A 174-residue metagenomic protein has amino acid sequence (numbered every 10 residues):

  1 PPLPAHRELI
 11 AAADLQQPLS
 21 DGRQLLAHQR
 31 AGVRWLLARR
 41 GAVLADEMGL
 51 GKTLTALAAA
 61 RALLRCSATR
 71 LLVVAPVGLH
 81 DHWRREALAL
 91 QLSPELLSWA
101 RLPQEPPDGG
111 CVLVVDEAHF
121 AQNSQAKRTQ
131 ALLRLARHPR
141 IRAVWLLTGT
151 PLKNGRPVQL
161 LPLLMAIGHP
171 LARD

Functional and structural regions predicted by a protein language model:
P1-A42, A89-S93, A100, C111-V112: Charged, low-complexity
R39-A59: Walker A/P-loop
R39-L44, T69, R142-A143: Pre-Walker A (Motif I) flank of P-loop NTPase domains
G51, F120-S124, K153-G155: Catalytic P-loop NTPase motifs of RecA-like helicase/translocase cores
T53-A58, S67-L88, L152-Q159: Conserved Walker A/P-loop ATP-binding site and its immediately adjacent core in helicase/helicase-like ATPase domains
R65, G78-L96, I167-L171: Conserved helix-turn-beta segment of the N-terminal RecA-like "Helicase ATP-binding" lobe in SF1/SF2 helicases
A68, V112, T129-D174: Conserved P-loop NTPase motor "coupling/switch" region that bridges the ATPase
D116-E117: Walker B catalytic acidic pair
